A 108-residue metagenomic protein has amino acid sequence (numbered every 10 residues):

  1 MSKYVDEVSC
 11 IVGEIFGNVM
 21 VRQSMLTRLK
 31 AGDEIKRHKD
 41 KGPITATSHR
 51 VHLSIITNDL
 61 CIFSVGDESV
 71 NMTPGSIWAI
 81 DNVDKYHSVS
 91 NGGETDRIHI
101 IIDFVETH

Functional and structural regions predicted by a protein language model:
M1-L26: Signature of the catalytic double-stranded beta-helix
L26-T45: Conserved short histidine dyad/triad with adjacent acidic residue
R28, I44-C61: Short, conserved beta-strand element in jelly-roll/cupin
A31-E34, N58-L60, V83-Y86, V105-T107: Short, solvent-exposed loop/turn segments at secondary-structure junctions
R37-H38, C61-F63, I80-D81, K85-G93: Short beta-strand His + acidic residue motifs that chelate non-heme Fe in jelly-roll/DSBH and cupin folds
H49-S54, I77-A79, E94-H108: A short hydrophobic beta-strand segment most commonly corresponding to one strand of the jelly-roll/cupin
S54-P74: A short beta-strand-loop-beta hairpin characteristic of the jelly-roll/cupin
